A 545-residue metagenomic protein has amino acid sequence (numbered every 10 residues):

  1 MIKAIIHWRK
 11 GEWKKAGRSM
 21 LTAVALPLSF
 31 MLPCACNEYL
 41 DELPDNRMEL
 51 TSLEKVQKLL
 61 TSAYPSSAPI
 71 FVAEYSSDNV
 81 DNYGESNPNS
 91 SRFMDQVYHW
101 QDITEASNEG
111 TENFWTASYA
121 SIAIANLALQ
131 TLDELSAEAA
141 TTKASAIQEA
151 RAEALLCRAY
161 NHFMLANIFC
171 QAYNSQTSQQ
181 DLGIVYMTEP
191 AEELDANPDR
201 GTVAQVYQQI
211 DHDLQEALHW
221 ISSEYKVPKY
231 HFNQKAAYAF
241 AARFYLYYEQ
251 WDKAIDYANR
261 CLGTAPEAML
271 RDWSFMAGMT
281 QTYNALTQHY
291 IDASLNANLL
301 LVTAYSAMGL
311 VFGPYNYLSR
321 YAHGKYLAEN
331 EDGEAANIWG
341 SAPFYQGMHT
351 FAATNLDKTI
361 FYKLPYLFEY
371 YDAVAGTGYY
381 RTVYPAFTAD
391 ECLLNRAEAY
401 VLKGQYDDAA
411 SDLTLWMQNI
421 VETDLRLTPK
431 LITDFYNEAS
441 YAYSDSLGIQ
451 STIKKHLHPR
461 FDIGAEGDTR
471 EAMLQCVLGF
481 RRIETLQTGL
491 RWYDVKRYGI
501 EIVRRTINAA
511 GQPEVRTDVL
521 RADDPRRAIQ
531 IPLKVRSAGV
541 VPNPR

Functional and structural regions predicted by a protein language model:
I2, A35-G84, K325-D332, G499-R545: Membrane-proximal, proline-rich intrinsically disordered regions
C36-N37, K235-S274, R536-P544: Aromatic-residue-lined binding/catalytic grooves and analogous aromatic/hydrophobic interfacial grooves in multimeric
D95-C170, G201, L214-S222, T377-Y384 (+2 more regions): Conserved, well-structured interaction surfaces
I122-A125, Y207, L214, A258 (+2 more regions): Inward-facing hydrophobic residues that define packing positions of alpha-helical scaffold repeats
I255-D390, T423-G464, E484, L490 (+1 more regions): Hydrophobic-face positions in mid-chain alpha helices that act as interaction patches
